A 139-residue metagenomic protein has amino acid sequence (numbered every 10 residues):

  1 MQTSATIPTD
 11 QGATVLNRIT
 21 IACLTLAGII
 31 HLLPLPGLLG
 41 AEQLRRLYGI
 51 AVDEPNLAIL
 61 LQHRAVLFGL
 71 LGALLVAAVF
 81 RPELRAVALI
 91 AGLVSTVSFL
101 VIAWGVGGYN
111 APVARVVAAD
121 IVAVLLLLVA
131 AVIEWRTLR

Functional and structural regions predicted by a protein language model:
M1-L16: Short, Lys/Arg-rich, polar N-terminal cytosolic tail immediately upstream of the first transmembrane signal-anchor
A13-G28, A77-G92: Interfacial segments of alpha-helical transmembrane regions
I29-L38, D53-A77, I90-V97: Core segments of alpha-helical transmembrane spans in multipass integral membrane proteins
G40, A78-R81, I102-G105: Helix-loop junctions at the membrane-solvent interface of multi-pass transporters, primarily the C-terminal
Q43-N56: Cytosolic, membrane-interface loops and tails of multi-pass inner-membrane proteins
V101-V117: Membrane-helix boundary connector in multi-pass membrane proteins
V113-V129: Alpha-helical membrane-associated segments of multi-pass integral membrane proteins
L125-R139: Membrane-water interface at the C-terminal end of transmembrane alpha helices
